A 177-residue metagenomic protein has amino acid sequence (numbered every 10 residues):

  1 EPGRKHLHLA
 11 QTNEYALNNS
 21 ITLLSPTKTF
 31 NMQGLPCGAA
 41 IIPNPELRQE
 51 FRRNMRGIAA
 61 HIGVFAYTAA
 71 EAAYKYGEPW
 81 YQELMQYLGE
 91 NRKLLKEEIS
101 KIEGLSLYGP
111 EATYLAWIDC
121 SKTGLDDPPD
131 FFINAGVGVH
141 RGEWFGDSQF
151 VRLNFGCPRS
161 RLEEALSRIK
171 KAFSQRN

Functional and structural regions predicted by a protein language model:
E1-Q11: Conserved PLP phosphate-binding loop immediately N-terminal to the Schiff-base lysine helix in PLP-dependent enzymes
N13-G89, S167: Conserved core segment of the aminotransferase class I/II
A16, I133-G138, F145-N177: PLP-dependent enzyme catalytic core of the Aspartate aminotransferase-like
S20, G38, A70, L88 (+6 more regions): Generic structural signal for small/hydrophobic residues in well-ordered secondary structure, especially within
L24, A39, G109, L115-D119 (+1 more regions): Short beta-strand segments
P43-N44, K75, D119-S121, G156-P158: Residue-level recognition of strand-loop junctions within catalytic nucleotide-signaling folds
E71, W80, Y87-K96, S106-D119: Conserved glycine-rich beta-strand-loop-beta hairpin in the small C-terminal domain of fold type I
E103-L107, V137-G142: A short linear hydrophobic-aromatic micro-motif
